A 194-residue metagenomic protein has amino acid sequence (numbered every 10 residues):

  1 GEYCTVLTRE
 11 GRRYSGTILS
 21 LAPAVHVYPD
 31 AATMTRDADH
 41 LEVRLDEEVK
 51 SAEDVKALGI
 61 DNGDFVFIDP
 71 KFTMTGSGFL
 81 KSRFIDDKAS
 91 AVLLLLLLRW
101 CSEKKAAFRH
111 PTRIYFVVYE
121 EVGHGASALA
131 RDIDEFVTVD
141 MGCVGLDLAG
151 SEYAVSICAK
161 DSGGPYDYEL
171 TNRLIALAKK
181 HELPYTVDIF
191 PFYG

Functional and structural regions predicted by a protein language model:
G1-G194: N-terminal hydrophobic/helix-forming segments and targeting peptides
